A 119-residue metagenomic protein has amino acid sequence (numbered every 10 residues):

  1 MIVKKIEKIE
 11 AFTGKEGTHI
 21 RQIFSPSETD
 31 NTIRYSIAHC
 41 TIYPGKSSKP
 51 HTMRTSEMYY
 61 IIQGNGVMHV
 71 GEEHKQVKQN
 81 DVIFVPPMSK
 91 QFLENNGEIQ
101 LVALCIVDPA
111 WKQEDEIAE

Functional and structural regions predicted by a protein language model:
M1-R34, A118-E119: A short, N-terminal "cap"/entry segment at the start of jelly-roll beta-barrel domains of the cupin/DSBH fold
Q22-P26, I37-M53: Conserved short histidine dyad/triad with adjacent acidic residue
N31-T32, S47-M53, E94-N96, D115-E116: Short histidine-centered beta-strand/loop micro-motifs that create catalytic or ligand/metal-coordination sites
S48-P50, M68-H69, V85, Q91-E98: Short beta-strand His + acidic residue motifs that chelate non-heme Fe in jelly-roll/DSBH and cupin folds
R54-E57, I61-G66: Glycine- and acidic-residue-biased ligand/ion/polar-headgroup-sensing regions
R54-T55, E73, S89-K90, I99 (+1 more regions): A generic "binding-loop/recognition-motif" signal
E72-P87: Short acidic-glycine-tyrosine-enriched beta hairpin
F84, I99-E114: A short hydrophobic beta-strand segment most commonly corresponding to one strand of the jelly-roll/cupin
